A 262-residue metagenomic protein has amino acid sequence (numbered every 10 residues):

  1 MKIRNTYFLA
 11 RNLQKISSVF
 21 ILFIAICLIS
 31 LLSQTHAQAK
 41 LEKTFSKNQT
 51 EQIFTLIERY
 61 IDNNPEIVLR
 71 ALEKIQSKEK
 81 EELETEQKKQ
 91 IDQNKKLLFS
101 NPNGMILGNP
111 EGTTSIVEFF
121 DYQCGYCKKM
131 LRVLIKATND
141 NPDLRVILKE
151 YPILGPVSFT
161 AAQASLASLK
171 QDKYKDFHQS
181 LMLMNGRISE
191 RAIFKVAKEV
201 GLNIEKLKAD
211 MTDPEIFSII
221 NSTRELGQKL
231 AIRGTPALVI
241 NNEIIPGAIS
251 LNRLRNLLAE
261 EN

Functional and structural regions predicted by a protein language model:
K2, T114, P142-R145, Q171-K175 (+1 more regions): A short alpha-helix capping/helix-coil boundary motif
K2-L22: Bacterial N-terminal signal peptides that target proteins for export
I3, K15-I16, T35, A39 (+1 more regions): Intrinsic disorder/low-complexity segments enriched in polar/small residues
R11, I26, Q38-K40, K198: Intrinsic disorder/low-complexity segments
V19-L31: Bacterial N-terminal signal peptides
L28, S33-L154, A209-T212, I216-G234: Extracytoplasmic thiol/disulfide redox context detector
P152-N262: Cysteine-centric redox/oxidoreductase cores and disulfide-bonded domains
